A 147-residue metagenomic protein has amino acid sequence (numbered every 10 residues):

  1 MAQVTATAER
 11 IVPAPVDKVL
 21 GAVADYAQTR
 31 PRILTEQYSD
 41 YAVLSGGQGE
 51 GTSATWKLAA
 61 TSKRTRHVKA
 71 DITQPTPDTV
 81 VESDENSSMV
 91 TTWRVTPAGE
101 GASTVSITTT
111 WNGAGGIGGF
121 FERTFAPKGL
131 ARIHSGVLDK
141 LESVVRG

Functional and structural regions predicted by a protein language model:
M1-Q48: Hydrophobic ligand-binding cavity/cleft-lining segments
Q3-I11, Y38, S53, H67 (+3 more regions): Intrinsic-disorder/low-complexity, polar/charged segments enriched in Ser/Thr/Lys/Arg/Asp/Glu/Gln
V12-A14, A60-S62, Q74-T76, P97 (+1 more regions): Beta-strand elements of well-folded, non-transmembrane domains
P15-K18, A22, G129, I133 (+1 more regions): Short amphipathic alpha-helical segments
D17, R66, G118-G119: Alpha-helical membrane and juxtamembrane elements of multi-pass inner-membrane transport and channel proteins
D17-G21, T96, E100, D139 (+1 more regions): Replace "anionic and nucleotidyl ligands
Y41-V90, G136-G147: Glycine-rich portal/gate segments that line the openings of hydrophobic small-molecule binding cavities
V81-S135: Beta-strand/loop substructures that line and gate deep hydrophobic ligand-binding cavities in soluble
